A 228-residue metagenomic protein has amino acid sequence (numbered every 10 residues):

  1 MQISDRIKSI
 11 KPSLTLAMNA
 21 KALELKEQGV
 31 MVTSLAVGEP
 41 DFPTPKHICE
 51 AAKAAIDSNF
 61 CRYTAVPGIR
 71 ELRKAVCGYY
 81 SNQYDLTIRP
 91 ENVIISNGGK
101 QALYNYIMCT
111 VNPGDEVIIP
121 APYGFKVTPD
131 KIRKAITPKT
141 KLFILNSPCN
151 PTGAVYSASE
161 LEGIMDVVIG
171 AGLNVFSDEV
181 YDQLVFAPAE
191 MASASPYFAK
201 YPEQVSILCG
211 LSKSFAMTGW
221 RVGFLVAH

Functional and structural regions predicted by a protein language model:
Q2-G98, N105: N-terminal small-domain helix-loop-helix segment of the aminotransferase-like
M18, K126-L142, C149-N174, Y181-M217: Active-site pre-lysine segment of PLP-dependent enzymes
L23, E27, D57, V111 (+3 more regions): Residue-level signal for alpha-helix termini/capping positions
L35, S147-N150: Flexible low-complexity scaffold tracts in large eukaryotic assembly proteins
T87-V93, G114-E116, K139, P202-V205: Short acidic capping loops at alpha-helix termini that bridge into adjacent secondary structure
I107-G124: Conserved PLP-anchoring active-site segment centered on the Schiff-base-forming lysine
I119, I144, V175-S177: Hydrophobic residues in well-ordered beta-strands that form the structural core
G223-H228: Short beta-strand-to-turn element immediately C-terminal to the catalytic PLP-Schiff-base lysine in fold type I
